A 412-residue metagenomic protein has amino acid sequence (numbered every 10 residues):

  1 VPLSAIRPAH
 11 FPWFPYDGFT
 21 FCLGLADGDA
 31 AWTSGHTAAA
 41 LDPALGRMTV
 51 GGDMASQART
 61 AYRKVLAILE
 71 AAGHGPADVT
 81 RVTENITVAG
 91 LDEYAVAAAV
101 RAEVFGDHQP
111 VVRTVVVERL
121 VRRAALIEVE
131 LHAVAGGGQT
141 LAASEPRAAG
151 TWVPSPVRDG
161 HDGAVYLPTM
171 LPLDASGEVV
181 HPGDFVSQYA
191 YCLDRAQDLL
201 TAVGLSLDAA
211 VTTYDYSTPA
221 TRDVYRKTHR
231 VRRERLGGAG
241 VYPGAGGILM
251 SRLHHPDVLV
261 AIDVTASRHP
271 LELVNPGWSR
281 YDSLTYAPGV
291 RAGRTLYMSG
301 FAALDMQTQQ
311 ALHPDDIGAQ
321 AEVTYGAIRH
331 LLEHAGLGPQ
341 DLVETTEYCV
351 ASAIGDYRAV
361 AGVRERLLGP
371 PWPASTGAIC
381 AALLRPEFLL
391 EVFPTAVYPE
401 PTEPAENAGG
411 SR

Functional and structural regions predicted by a protein language model:
V1-T80, I86-V343, C349-R412: N-terminal presequence-like segments and the immediate start of the first folded domain
